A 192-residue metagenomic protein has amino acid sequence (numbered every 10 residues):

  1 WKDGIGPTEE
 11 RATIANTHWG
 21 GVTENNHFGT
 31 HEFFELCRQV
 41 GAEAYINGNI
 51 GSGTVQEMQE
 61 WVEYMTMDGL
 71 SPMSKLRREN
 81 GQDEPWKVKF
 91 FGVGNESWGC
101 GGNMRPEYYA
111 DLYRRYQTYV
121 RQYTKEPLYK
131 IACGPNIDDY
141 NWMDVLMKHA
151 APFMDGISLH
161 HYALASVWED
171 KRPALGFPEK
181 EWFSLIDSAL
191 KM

Functional and structural regions predicted by a protein language model:
W1-M67, E107-I131: Aromatic-lined substrate-binding rim segments of carbohydrate-active enzymes
W1-T30, P72-G99, A165-G176: Aromatic- and acidic-residue-enriched carbohydrate-binding clefts of CAZyme catalytic domains
T23-E24, I50-Q56, G69-P72, W98-N103 (+3 more regions): Acidic-and-aromatic substrate-binding clefts and catalytic sites of carbohydrate-active enzymes
N25-F33, D68-D83, I137-H149, K191: Alpha-helical scaffolding within the catalytic cores of extracellular/periplasmic polymer-degrading hydrolases
C37, Y64-N80, P85, A151-L164: Acidic, His- and aromatic-enriched active-site or binding-groove loops in soluble protein domains that engage sugars
V40-E43, E96-C100: Well-ordered alpha-helical scaffold segments within catalytic/enzyme domains
A44-N47, K89-V93, Y129-A132, G156-L159: Structural recognition of the beta-strand scaffold that forms the well-ordered cores of secreted hydrolase catalytic
P106-M192: Noncatalytic carbohydrate-binding groove/subsite architecture in carbohydrate-active enzymes
